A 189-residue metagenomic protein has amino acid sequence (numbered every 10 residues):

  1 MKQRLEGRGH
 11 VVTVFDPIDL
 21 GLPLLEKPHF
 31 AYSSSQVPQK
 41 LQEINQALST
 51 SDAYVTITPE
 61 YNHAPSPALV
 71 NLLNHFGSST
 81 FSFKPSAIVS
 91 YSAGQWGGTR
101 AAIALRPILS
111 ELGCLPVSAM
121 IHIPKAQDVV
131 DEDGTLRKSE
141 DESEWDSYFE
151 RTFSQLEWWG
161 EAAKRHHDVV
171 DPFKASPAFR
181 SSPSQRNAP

Functional and structural regions predicted by a protein language model:
M1-N74, R137-E150, K164-P189: N-terminal beta1-alpha1-beta2 submodule of the flavodoxin-like/Rossmannoid cofactor-binding fold
Q3-H10, S110, C114, D128 (+1 more regions): Generic secondary-structure signature for well-ordered alpha-helical cores
T13-L24, S78, C114-T135: Mobile beta-alpha loop/short-helix "lid" or hinge segments that flank ligand
D52-Y54, K84-A87: Short, surface-exposed connector motifs at secondary-structure boundaries
N71-S79, P107-E111: A glycine- and small-aliphatic-rich helix-loop capping segment at beta-alpha/alpha-beta transitions that lines
P85-D128, S143-S147: Short, glycine-/small-residue-rich phosphate/pyrophosphate-handling segment
